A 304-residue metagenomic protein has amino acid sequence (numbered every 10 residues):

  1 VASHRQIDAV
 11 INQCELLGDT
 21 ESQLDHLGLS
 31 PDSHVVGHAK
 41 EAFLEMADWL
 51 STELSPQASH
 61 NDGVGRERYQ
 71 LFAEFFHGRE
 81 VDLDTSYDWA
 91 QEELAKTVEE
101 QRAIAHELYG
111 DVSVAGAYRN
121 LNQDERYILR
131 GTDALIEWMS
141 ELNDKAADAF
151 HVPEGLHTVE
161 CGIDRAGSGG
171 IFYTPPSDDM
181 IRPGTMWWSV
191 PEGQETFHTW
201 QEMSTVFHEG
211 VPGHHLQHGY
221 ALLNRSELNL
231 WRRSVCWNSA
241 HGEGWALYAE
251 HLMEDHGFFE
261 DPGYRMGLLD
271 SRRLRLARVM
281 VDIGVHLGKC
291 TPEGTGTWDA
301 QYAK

Functional and structural regions predicted by a protein language model:
V1-K304: N-terminal maturation segment of proteins
